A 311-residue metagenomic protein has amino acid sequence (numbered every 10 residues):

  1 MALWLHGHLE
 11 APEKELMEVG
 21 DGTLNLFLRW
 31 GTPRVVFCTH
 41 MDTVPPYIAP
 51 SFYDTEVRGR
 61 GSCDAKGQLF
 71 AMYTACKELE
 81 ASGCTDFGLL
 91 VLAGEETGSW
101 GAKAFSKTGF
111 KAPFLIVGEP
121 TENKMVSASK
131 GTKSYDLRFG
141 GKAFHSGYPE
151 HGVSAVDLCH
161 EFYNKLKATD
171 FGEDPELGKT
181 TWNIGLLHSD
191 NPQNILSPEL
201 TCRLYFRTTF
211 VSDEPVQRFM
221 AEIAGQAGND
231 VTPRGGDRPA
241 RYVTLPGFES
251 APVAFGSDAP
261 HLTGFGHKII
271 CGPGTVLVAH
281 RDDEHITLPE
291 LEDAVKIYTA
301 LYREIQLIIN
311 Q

Functional and structural regions predicted by a protein language model:
M1-S62, I270: Acidic/His- and Gly-rich active-site-bordering loop/insert found across diverse amide/peptide-bond hydrolases
A2, L69-M72, C159: Short, highly selective alpha-helical patches that border small-molecule cofactor pockets in redox/cofactor-processing
D21-T23, S99, F255-G256: Structural motif corresponding to alpha-helix initiation and N-cap regions
V36, V57, P113-V117, D136 (+1 more regions): Short glycine-aspartate micro-motif
V57-F70, E96, V153-V156, H285-L288 (+1 more regions): Short, conserved micro-motifs enriched in small and acidic residues
F70-S134, D174: Acidic/histidine-rich catalytic neighborhood of metal-dependent amide-processing enzymes
P120, V126-A128, K133-Q311: Metal-dependent amide/peptide-bond hydrolase catalytic core, centered on the "pita-bread" metallohydrolase fold
